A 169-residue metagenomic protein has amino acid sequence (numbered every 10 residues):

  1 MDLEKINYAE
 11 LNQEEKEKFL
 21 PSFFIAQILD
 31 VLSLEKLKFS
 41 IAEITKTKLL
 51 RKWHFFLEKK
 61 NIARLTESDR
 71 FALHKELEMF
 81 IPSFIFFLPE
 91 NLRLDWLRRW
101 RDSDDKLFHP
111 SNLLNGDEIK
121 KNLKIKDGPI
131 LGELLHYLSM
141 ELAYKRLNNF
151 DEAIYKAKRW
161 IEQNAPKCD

Functional and structural regions predicted by a protein language model:
M1-E90, C168: Conserved, hydrophobic alpha-helical core segments of structured domains
L88-D169: Charged substrate- and nucleic-acid-binding regions of tRNA-handling and nucleotidyl-transfer enzymes, centered on
